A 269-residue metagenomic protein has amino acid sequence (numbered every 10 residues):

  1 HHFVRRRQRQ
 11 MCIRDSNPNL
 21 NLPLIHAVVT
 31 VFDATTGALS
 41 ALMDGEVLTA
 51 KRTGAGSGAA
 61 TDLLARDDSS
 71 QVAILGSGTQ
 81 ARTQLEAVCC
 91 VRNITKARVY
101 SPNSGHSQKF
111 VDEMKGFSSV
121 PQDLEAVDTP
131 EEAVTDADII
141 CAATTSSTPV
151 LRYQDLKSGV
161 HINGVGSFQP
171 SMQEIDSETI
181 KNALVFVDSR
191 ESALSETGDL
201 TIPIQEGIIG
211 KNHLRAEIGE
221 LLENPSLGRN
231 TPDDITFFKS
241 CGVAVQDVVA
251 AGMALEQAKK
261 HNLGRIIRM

Functional and structural regions predicted by a protein language model:
H1-I13: Single conserved hydrophobic/aromatic residue that forms the stacking wall/gate of nucleotide- or nucleobase-binding
M43-D62: A glycine-rich, Thr/Ser-enriched phosphate-binding loop motif common to dinucleotide/cofactor-binding enzymes
L64-Q71, N93, K157-S158: Short helix-loop-beta connector
S77-G78: Glycine-rich Rossmann-fold phosphate-binding loop(s) that bind the pyrophosphate of adenine dinucleotide cofactors
A81-R82: N-terminal Rossmann-fold NAD(P) dinucleotide-binding loop
V91-F117: NAD(P)-binding Rossmann-fold cofactor-contacting core
V120-I208: Rossmann-like adenosine-cofactor binding region
M172-M269: Adenosine-phosphate binding glycine-rich loop
